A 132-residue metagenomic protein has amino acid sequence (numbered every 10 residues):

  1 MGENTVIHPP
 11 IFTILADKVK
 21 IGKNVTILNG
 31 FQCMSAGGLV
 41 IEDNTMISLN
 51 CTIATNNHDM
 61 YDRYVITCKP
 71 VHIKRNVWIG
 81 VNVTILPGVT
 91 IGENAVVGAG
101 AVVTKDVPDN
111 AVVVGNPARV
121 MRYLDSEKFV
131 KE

Functional and structural regions predicted by a protein language model:
M1-P9: N-terminal segments that cap or nucleate solenoid repeat domains
G2, T90, P108: Short conserved AdoMet
T5, C51, A111: Short, conserved active-site loop motifs that form the nucleotide-linked donor/cofactor pocket
H8-T90, N116, R122-E132: Flexible, glycine/small-residue-enriched loop-and-beta-strand segment within the central core of proteins
N76, N94, A111: Catalytic-loop signature of eukaryotic-like protein kinases
V81-K105: Beta-rich strand-turn-strand
P108-D109, V114-P117: Acidic, glycine-centered active-site loop in nucleotide-sugar glycosyltransferases
